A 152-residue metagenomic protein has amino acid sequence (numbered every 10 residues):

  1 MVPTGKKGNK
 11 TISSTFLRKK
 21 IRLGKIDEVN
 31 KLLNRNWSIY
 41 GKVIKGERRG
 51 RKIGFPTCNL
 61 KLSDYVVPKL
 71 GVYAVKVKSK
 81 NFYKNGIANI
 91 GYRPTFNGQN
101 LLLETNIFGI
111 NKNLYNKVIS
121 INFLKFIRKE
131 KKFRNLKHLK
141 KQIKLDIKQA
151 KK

Functional and structural regions predicted by a protein language model:
M1-P56, K78-K80, I110, K132-H138: Classical nucleotidyltransferase
K45-K152: Phosphate/ribose-recognition catalytic cores of enzymes acting on nucleotide-derived substrates
